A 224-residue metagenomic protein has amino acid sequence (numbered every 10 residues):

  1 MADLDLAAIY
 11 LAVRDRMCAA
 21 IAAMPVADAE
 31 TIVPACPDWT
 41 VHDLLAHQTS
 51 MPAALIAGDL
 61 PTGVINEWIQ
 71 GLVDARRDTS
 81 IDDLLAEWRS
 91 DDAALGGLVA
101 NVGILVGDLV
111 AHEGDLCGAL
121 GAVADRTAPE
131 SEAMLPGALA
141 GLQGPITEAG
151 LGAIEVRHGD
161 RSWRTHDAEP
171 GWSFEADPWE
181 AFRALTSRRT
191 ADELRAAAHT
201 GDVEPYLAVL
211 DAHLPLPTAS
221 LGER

Functional and structural regions predicted by a protein language model:
M1-A12, R16-A19, L55, G63 (+1 more regions): Soluble acyl-CoA-dependent acyltransferase catalytic core bearing the H(X)4D motif
A2-A35, T40-A46: N-terminal "assembly arms/tails" that initiate or stabilize quaternary assembly in self-assembling proteins
A2-A7, D28-P37, L60-I69, G97-R224: Structured surface interface patches that mediate subunit assembly and partner/cofactor docking
V13-A20, M51, E87, D91 (+1 more regions): Amphipathic, well-ordered alpha-helical segments in soluble domains
I21-P25, P52-D59, L120: A generic secondary-structure signal for well-formed alpha-helical elements
T40-V41, S80, D177: Short, structural beta-strand-to-alpha-helix junction motif
V41-W68: Conserved alpha-helical segments that form or flank metal/cofactor-binding pockets of metalloenzymes
V73-D91, G97-A100: A short, structured beta-strand-centered segment in the mid-to-C-terminal lobe of catalytic cores from group-transfer
